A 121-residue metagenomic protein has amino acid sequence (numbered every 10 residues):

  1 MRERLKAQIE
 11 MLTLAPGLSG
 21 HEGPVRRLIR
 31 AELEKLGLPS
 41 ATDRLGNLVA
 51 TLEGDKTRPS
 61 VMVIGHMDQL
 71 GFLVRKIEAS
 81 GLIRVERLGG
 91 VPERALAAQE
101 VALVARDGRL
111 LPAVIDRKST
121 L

Functional and structural regions predicted by a protein language model:
M1-L121: N-terminal hydrophobic/helix-forming segments and targeting peptides
